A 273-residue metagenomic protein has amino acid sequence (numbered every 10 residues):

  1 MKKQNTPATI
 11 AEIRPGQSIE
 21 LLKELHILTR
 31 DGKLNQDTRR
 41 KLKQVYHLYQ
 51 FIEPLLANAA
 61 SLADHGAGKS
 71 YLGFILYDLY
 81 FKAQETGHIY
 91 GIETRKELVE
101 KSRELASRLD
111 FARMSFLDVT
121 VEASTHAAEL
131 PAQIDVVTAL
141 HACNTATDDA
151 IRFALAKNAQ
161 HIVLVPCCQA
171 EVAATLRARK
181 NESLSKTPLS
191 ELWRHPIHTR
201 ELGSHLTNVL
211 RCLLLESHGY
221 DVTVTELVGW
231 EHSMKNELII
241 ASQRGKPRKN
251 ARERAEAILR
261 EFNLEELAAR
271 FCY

Functional and structural regions predicted by a protein language model:
M1-K23, R30-T38, Y46, Q50 (+1 more regions): Class I S-adenosyl-L-methionine
T29, I52, L56, Y77-F81 (+1 more regions): Structural motif corresponding to the C-terminal cap of alpha-helices
L42-N58: Conserved alpha-helix/loop element of class I SAM-dependent methyltransferases that forms part of the SAM/SAH-binding
P54-N58, K82, S107-R108, A156: Secondary-structure boundary motif
A59-G68: Conserved class I S-adenosyl-L-methionine
K69-Q84: Conserved SAM-binding loop of SAM-dependent methyltransferases across substrates and taxa, primarily the Class I
Y80-K82, T86, L117, A123: Class I S-adenosyl-L-methionine
H88-E93: Conserved SAM-binding motif I beta-strand of class I
